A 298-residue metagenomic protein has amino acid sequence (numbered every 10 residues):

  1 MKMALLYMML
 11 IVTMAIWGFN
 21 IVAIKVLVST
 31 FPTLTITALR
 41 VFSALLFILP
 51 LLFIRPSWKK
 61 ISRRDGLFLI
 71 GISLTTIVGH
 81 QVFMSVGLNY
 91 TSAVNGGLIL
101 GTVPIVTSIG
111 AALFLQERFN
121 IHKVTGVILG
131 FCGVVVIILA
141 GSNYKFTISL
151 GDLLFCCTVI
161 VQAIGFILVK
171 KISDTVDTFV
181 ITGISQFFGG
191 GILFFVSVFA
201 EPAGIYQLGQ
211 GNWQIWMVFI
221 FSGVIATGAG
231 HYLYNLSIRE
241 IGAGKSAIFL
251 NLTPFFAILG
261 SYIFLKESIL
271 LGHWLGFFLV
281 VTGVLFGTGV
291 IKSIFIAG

Functional and structural regions predicted by a protein language model:
M1-T35, F146-K171, F179, L193-F195 (+2 more regions): Glycine-/small-residue-enriched transmembrane alpha-helix faces in small-molecule transporters and effluxers
K2-Y7, T30-L34, A38, I61-L67 (+3 more regions): Juxtamembrane helix-entry segments on the extracytoplasmic side of multipass membrane proteins
L5-M8, T35-P50, K123-C132, L150-L154 (+3 more regions): Hydrophobic alpha-helical transmembrane segments of multi-pass integral membrane proteins, especially transporters
M14, T37-L39, Q81, G96-T102 (+2 more regions): Helix-helix packing/entry segments at the starts of transmembrane helices
I16, N20-I21, L49-L100, V136 (+1 more regions): Specific transmembrane alpha-helical segments of multi-pass solute transporters/efflux pumps, especially DMT/EamA
G18, V22, S73-V78, V82 (+7 more regions): Hydrophobic/small/kink-forming positions within alpha-helical transmembrane segments of polytopic membrane proteins
F47-P56, V103-I128, F255-L275: C-terminal transmembrane-helix exit sites in multi-pass transporters
I48, I70, F119-G141, L193 (+3 more regions): Hydrophobic transmembrane alpha-helices of multi-pass small-molecule transport proteins
